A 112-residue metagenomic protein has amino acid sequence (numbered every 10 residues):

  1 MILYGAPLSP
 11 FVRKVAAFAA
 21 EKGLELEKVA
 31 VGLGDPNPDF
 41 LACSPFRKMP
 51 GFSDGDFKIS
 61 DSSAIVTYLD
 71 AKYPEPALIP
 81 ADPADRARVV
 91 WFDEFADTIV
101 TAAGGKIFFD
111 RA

Functional and structural regions predicted by a protein language model:
M1-A112: GST-like domain detector, emphasizing the conserved glutathione-binding G-site in the N-terminal thioredoxin-like
